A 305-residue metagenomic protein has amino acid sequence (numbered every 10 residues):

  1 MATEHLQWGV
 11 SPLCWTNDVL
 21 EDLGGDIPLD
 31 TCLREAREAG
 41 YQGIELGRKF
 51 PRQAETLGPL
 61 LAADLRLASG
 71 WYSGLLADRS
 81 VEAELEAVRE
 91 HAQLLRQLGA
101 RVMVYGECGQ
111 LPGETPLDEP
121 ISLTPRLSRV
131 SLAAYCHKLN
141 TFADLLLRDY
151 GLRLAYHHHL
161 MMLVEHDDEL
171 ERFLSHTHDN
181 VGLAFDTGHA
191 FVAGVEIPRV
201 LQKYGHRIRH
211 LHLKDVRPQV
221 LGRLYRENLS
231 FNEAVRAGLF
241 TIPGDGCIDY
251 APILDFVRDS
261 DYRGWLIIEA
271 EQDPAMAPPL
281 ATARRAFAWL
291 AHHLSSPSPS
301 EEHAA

Functional and structural regions predicted by a protein language model:
M1-V102, N140-T141, D179-G182, G238 (+2 more regions): N-terminal pre-domain/capping segments
L23-I27, Q110-P120, V220-E233: Short, flexible, mixed-charge acidic loops at enzyme active sites
E38-Y41, A100, G151, I208 (+1 more regions): A structural motif
G43-T56, G74-E86, L160-H166, T187-V195 (+3 more regions): Acidic-and-aromatic substrate-binding clefts and catalytic sites of carbohydrate-active enzymes
E45, S69, V104, A155 (+2 more regions): Conserved beta-strand positions in the central sheet of alpha/beta enzyme cores
V81-F185: Active-site acidic/histidine proton-transfer and metal-coordination neighborhood in alpha/beta enzyme cores
H137-C247, S295-A305: Acidic/histidine-rich catalytic cores of soluble enzymes
G244-D259: A short, acidic, amphipathic alpha-helical segment used as a generic capping/interface helix at domain edges
